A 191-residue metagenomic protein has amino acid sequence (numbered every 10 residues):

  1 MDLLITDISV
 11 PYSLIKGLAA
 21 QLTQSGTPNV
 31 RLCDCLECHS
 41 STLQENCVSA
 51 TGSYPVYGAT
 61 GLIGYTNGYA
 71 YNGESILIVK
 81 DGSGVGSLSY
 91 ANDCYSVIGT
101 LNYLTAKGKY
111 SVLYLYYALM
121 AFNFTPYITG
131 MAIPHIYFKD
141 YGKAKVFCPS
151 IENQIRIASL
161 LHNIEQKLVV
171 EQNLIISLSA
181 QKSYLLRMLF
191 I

Functional and structural regions predicted by a protein language model:
M1-T27, F147-I191: Amphipathic alpha-helical coiled-coil/heptad-repeat segments
L3, D7-G58: Non-catalytic DNA-recognition/assembly elements of restriction-modification systems
L22-G26, N102-K109, A121, T125-P126 (+2 more regions): Proline-centric
E37, Y117-F124: Short, intrinsically disordered, mixed-charge
S40-S41, L62, F124: Generic structural signal for secondary-structure transition and capping sites
N46-V48, Y127-M131, N173-I176: A short, aromatic/hydrophobic, helix- or strand-capping loop or linear motif that either lines the entrance/gate
G58-M120, T129-I133, Y137-Y141: A short beta-sheet element
